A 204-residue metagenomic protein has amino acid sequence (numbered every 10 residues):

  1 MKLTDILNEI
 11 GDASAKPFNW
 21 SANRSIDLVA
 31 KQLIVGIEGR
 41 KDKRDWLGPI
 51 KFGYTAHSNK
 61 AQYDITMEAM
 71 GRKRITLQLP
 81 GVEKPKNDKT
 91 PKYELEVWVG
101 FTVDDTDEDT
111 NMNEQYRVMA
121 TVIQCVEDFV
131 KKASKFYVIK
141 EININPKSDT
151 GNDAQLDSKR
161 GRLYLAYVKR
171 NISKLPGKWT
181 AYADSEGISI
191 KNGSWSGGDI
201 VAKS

Functional and structural regions predicted by a protein language model:
K2-S204: Non-catalytic substrate-recognition and accessory regions of acyl/acetyltransferase enzymes
